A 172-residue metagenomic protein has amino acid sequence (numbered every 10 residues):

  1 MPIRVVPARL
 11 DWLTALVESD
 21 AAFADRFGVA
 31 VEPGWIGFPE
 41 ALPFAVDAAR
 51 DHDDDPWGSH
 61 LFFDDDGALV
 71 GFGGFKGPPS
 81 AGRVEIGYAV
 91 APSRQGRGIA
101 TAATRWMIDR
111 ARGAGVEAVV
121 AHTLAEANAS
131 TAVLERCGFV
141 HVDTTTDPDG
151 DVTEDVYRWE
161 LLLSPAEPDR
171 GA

Functional and structural regions predicted by a protein language model:
M1-E85, R110, A114, E126 (+1 more regions): GNAT-family acyltransferases
H60-F63, G98, A121: Short flexible/disordered coil segments
G87, A91, H122-L124: Residue-level recognition of the GNAT/N-acetyltransferase active site
Y88-V90, G96-A111, A132-R136: Conserved acetyl-CoA-binding loop-helix of GNAT-fold acetyltransferases
A121-T131: Conserved beta-strand-loop-alpha-helix junction that forms the acyl-donor binding cleft
C137-H141: A SAM-dependent methyltransferase catalytic signature shared across enzymes that methylate proteins
